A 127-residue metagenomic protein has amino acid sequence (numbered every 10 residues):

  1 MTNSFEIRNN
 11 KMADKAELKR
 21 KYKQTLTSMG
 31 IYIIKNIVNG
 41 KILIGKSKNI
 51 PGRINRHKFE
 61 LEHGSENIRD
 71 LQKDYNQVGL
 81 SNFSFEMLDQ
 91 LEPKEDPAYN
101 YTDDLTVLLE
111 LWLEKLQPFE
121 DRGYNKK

Functional and structural regions predicted by a protein language model:
N3: Catalytic domains of riboflavin
I7, K11-I44, K48-K127: Structure-specific nucleic-acid interaction/processing domains
